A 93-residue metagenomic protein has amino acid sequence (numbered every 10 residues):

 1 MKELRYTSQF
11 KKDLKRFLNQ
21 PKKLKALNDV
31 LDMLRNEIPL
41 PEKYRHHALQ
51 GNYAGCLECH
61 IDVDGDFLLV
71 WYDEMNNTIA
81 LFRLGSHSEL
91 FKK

Functional and structural regions predicted by a protein language model:
M1-K2: Absolute protein N-terminus
R5, K22-A26, Y44: Alpha-helix N-cap and coil->helix boundary residues
K12, N19, L24, D29 (+2 more regions): Enriched for short, Lys/Arg-rich terminal
D13-F17, L34, C56: Alpha-helix C-capping/helix-to-loop hinge sites
A26-M33, A48: Residue-level detector of alpha-helical secondary structure
R35-I61: A short, surface-exposed loop/turn module that caps and links secondary-structure elements
